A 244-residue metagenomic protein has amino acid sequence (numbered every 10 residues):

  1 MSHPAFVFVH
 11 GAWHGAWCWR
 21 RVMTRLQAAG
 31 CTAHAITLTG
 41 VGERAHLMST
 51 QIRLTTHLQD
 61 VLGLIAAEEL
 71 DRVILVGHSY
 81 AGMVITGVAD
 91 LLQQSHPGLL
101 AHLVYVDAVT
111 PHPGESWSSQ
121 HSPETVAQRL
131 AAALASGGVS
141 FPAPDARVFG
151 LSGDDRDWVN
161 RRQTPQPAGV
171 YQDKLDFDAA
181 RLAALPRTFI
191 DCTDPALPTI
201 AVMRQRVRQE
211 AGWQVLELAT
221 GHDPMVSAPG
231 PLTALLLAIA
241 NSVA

Functional and structural regions predicted by a protein language model:
H3-A45: Conserved HGGG/HGGXW glycine-rich cap/lid loop of the alpha/beta-hydrolase fold
T32, G40-I74, V88-H96, W117-P123: Active-site loop/oxyanion-hole signature of alpha/beta-hydrolase fold enzymes
G77, A81, I85: Gly/Ala-rich beta-loop-alpha elbow adjacent to hydrolase catalytic centers
L91-Q94, G98-F141, V170-Y171, T199 (+1 more regions): Flexible "cap/lid" loop of the alpha/beta hydrolase fold
R161-A180: Active-site nucleophile elbow and catalytic-triad environment of alpha/beta-hydrolase enzymes
A184-D191, Q214: Catalytic His-Asp charge-relay segment
T193-A219, D223-V226, P231, A238-A240: Conserved loop-alpha-helix segment in the C-terminal half of the alpha/beta-hydrolase fold that carries the catalytic
